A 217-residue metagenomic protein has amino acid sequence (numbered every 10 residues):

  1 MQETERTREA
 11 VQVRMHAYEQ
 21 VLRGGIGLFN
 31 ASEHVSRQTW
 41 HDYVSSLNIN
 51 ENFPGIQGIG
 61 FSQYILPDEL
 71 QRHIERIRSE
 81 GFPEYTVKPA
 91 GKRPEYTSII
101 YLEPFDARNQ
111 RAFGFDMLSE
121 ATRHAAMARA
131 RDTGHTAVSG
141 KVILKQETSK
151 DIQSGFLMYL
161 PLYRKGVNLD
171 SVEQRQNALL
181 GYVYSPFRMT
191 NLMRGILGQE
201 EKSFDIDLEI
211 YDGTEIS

Functional and structural regions predicted by a protein language model:
Q2-E5, N30-S217: Intrinsically disordered, low-complexity polar/acidic regions
E3-E33: N-terminal alpha-helical signal peptides/signal-anchor transmembrane segments
